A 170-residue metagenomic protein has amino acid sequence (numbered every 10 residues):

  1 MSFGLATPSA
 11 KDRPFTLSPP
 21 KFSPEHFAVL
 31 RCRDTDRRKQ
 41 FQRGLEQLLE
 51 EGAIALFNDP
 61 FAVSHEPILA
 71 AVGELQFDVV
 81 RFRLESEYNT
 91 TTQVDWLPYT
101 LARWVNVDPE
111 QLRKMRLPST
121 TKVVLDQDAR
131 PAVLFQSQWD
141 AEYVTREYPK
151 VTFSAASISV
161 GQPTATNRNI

Functional and structural regions predicted by a protein language model:
M1-I170: Structural and coupling elements of P-loop NTPases
